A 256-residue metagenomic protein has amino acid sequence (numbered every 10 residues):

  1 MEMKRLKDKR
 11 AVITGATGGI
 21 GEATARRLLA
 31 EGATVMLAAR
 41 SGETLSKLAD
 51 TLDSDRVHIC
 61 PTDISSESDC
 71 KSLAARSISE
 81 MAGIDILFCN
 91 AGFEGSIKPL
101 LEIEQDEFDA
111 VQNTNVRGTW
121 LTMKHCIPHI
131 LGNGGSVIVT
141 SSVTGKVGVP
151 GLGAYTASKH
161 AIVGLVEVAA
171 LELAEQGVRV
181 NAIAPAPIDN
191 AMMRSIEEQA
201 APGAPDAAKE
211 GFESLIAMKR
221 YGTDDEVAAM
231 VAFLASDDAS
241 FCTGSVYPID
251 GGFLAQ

Functional and structural regions predicted by a protein language model:
E2, E94-I97, V147, S214 (+2 more regions): Short C-terminal tail/terminal secondary-structure segment of NAD(P)H-dependent dehydrogenase/reductase domains
R10, T17-G18: Conserved glycine-rich cofactor-binding loop
K98-L100, E104-D109, F212: Substrate-binding pocket helix/loop in short-chain dehydrogenase/reductase
W120, V139, R220-I249, L254: C-terminal substrate-recognition "lid" of short-chain dehydrogenase/reductases
M123, S158, V166: Active-site helix of classical SDR
P128, L171-E175, S240: Alpha-helical segment proximal to the catalytic Tyr-Lys
S142: Residue(s) in the substrate-gating loop at a strand-loop-helix junction that position the organic substrate next
